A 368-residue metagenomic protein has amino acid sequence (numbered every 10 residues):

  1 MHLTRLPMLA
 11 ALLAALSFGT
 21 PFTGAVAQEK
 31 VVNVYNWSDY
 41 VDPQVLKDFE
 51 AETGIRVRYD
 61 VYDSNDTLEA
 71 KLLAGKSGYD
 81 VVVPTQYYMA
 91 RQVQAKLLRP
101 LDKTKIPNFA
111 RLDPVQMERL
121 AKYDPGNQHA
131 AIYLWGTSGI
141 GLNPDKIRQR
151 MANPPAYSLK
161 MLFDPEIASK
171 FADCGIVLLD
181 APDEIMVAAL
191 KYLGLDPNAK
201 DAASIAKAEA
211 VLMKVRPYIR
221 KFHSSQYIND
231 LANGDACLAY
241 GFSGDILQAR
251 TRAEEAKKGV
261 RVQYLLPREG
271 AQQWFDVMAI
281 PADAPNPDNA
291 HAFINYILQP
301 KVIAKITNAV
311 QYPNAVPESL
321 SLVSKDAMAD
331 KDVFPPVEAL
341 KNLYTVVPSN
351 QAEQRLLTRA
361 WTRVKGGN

Functional and structural regions predicted by a protein language model:
Q28-Q92: Early extracytoplasmic/lumenal segment of secretory-pathway proteins
S77-V81, R99-K103, N108-P144: A structural signal for short loop-to-beta-strand junctions that line the ligand-binding cleft of periplasmic/secreted
Y87-L98, D124-P155, D183-L193, F275-A279: Periplasmic solute-binding protein
V93-L101, E118-L120, P125-Q128, Y218 (+2 more regions): Ligand-binding "clamshell"
R99-A110, K160, A256-Q272, P281-A284: Short beta-strand->loop
V177-A189, L193-L265: Ligand-binding pocket segment of bilobal, Venus flytrap-like solute-binding proteins
N229, V337-N368: Conserved C-terminal helix/tail region of periplasmic/extracytoplasmic solute-binding proteins
P281-K341: Mature extracytoplasmic/periplasmic domains
